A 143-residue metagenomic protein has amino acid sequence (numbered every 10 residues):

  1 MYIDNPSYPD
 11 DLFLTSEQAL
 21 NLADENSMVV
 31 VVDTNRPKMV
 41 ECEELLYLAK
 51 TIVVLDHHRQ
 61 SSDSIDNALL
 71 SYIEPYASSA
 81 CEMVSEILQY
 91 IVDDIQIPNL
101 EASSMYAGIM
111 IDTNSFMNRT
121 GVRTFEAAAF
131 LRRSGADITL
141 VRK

Functional and structural regions predicted by a protein language model:
M1-K143: Replace "Mg2+/Mn2+-dependent" with "divalent metal-dependent
